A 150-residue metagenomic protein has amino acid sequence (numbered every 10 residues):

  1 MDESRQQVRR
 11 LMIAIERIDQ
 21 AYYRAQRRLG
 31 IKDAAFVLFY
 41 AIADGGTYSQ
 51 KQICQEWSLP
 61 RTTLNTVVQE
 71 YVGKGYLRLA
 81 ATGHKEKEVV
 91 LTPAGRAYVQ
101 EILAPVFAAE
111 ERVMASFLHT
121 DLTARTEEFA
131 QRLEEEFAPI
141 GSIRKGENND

Functional and structural regions predicted by a protein language model:
M1, A108, T120-D150: C-terminal regulatory/oligomerization modules of transcriptional regulators
M1-L29, K74-Y76, L91, A97: N-terminal leader segment of winged-helix/HTH proteins
I15, D19, V99, L133-F137 (+1 more regions): A structural signal for well-ordered alpha-helices, especially hydrophobic packing surfaces of coiled-coils
I15, G46, W57, R61 (+2 more regions): Flexible interhelical turns and helix-capping residues at alpha-helix boundaries within structured domains
Q20-T63: N-terminal helix-turn-helix DNA-binding core of bacterial DNA-binding proteins
A21-L29, P105-D121, R132, E136: Generic non-transmembrane alpha-helical segments
Q69-E127: Charged, amphipathic alpha-helical coiled-coil/dimerization segments
